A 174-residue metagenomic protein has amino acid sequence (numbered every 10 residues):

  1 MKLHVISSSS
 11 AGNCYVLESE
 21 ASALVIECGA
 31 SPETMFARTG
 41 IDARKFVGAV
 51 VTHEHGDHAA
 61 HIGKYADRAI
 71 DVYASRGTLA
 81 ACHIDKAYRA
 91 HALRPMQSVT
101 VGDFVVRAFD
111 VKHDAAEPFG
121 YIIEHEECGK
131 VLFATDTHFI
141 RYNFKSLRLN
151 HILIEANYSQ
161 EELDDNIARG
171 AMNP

Functional and structural regions predicted by a protein language model:
M1-T39, F119-D136, H151: Conserved beta-strand hairpin/beta-sheet module of binuclear metal-dependent hydrolase folds, prominently
S7-S8, C28-A30, E54, G77 (+3 more regions): Active-site metal-binding loops of divalent metal-dependent hydrolases
A11-C14, E54-A60, V106-F109: Structured catalytic core of nucleotide-sugar glycosyltransferases
S31-G77: Active-site metal-binding motif and surrounding structural segment of the metallo-beta-lactamase
T34, A59-A60, C82, R141 (+1 more regions): Glycine/Thr-rich phosphate-binding loops of Rossmann-like dinucleotide-binding domains
A37-T39, H61-K64, D85-K86, K145-L147 (+1 more regions): Short amphipathic alpha-helical segments
S75-C128: Metallo-beta-lactamase
F144-P174: Cap/insert and terminal regions of metallo-dependent hydrolase folds
